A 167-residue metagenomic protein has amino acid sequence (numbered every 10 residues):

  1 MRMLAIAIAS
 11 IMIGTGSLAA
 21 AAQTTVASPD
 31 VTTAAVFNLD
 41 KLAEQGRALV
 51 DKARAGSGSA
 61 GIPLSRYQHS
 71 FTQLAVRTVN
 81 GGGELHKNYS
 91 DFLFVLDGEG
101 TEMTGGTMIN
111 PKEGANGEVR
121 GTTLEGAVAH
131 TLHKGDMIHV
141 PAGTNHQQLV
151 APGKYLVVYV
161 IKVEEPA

Functional and structural regions predicted by a protein language model:
M1-A5: Positively charged n-region of N-terminal signal peptides that target proteins for export
I6-S17: Bacterial N-terminal signal peptides
A21-L85: A short, N-terminal "cap"/entry segment at the start of jelly-roll beta-barrel domains of the cupin/DSBH fold
E84, D91-F94, A129-H130, M137-I138: His/acidic/aromatic-lined binding-pocket segments of jelly-roll/cupin-type domains and related regulatory beta-sandwich
K87-M108, G114-T123: Short, conserved beta-strand element in jelly-roll/cupin
M108-N110, K154-Y155: Short, surface-exposed beta-strand-loop junctions and turns on beta-sheet-rich folds
T131-A151: Conserved metal-binding segment of the jelly-roll/cupin
G153-A167: A short hydrophobic beta-strand segment most commonly corresponding to one strand of the jelly-roll/cupin
